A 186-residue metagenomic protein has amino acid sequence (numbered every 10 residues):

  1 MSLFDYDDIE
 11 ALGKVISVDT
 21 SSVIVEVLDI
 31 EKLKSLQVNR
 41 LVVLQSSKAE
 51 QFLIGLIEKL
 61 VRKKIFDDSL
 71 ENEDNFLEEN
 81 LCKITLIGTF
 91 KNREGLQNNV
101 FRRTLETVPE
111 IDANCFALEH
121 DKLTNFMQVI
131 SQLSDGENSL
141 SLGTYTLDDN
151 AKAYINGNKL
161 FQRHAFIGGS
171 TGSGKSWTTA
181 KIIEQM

Functional and structural regions predicted by a protein language model:
M1-F126: Long, basic/Gly/Ser/Thr-rich N-terminal segments that mediate initial subcellular attachment or targeting
I9, D19, A49-Q51, E78 (+3 more regions): Short flexible coil/turn linkers enriched for glycine and charged/polar residues that connect secondary-structure
H120-T146: Intrinsically disordered, low-complexity linker/loop segments enriched in Gly/Pro and charged/polar residues
S139-M186: Glycine-rich phosphate-binding loop of nucleotide-binding enzymes
